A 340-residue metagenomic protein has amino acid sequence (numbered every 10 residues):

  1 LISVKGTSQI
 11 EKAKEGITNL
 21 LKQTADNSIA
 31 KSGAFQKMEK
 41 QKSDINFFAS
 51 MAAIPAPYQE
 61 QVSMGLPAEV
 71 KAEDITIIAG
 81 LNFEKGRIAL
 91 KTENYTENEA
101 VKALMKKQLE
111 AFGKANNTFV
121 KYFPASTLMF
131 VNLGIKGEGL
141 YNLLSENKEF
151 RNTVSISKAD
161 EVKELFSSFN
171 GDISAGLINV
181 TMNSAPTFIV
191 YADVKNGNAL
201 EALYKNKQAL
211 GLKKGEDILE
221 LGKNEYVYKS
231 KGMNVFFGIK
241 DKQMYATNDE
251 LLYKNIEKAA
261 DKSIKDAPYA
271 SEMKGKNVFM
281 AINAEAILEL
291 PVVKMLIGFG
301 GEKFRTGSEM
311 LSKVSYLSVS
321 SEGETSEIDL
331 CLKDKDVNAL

Functional and structural regions predicted by a protein language model:
L1-A34, S167-K276: Single conserved position on a long alpha-helix in the C-terminal lobe of the eukaryotic protein kinase
V4-G6, E11-N142, M273-L340: Leucine-rich, highly hydrophobic segment in Treponema pallidum outer-membrane-associated proteins
S50, R151-F169, V278-F279, N283-E289: Extended amphipathic, helix-rich lipid-handling scaffolds
E60-E73, E110-A111, S157-G171, K207-K214 (+2 more regions): Short, solvent-exposed secondary-structure boundary motifs
T76-G80, N116-V120, E161-L165, D172-V180 (+2 more regions): Generic recognition of flexible, low-complexity loop/linker segments
K106-Q108, S145-E146, L203-N206, E250-D261 (+2 more regions): Composition- and surface-driven signal marking solvent-exposed, interaction-prone regions in large proteins
F150-S155, Y191, K195, E302 (+1 more regions): C-terminal/domain-terminus segments
